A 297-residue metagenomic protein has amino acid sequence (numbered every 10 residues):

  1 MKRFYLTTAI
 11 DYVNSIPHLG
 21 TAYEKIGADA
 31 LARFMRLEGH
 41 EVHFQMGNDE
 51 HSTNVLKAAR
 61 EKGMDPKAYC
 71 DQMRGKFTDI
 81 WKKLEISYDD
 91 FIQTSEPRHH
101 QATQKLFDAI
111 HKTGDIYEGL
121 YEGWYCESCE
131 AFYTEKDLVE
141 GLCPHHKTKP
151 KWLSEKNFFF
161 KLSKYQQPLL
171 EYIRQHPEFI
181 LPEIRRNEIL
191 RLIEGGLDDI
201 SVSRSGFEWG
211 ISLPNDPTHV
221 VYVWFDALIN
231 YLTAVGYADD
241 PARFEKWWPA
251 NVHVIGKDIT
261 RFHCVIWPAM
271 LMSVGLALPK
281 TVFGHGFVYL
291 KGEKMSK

Functional and structural regions predicted by a protein language model:
M1-I180: N-terminal, positively charged nucleic-acid-binding surface of large information/translation enzymes
M1-M46, R98-A102, L153-K297: Structured secondary-structure scaffolds
